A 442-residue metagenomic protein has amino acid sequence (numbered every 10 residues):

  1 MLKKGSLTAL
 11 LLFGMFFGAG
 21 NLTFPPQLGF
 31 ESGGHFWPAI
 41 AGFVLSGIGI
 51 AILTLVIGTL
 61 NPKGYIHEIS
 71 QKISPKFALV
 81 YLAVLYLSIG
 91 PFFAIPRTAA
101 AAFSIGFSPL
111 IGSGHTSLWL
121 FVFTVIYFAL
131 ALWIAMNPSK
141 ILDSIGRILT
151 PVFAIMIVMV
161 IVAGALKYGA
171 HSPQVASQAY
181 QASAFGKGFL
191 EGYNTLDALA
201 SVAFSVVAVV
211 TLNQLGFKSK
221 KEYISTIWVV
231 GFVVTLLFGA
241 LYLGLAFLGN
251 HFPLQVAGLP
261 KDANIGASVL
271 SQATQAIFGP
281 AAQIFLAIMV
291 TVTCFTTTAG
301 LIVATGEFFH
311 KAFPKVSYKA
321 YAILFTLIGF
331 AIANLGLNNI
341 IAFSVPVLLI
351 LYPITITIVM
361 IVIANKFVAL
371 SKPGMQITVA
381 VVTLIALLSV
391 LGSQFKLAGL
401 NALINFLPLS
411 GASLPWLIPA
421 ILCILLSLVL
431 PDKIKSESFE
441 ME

Functional and structural regions predicted by a protein language model:
A9-F17, L87, A163-A170, A179-L245 (+3 more regions): Hydrophobic, membrane-embedded alpha-helices of multi-pass small-molecule transporters
G49, L53, V152-G164, I227-L254 (+2 more regions): Selective recognition of specific alpha-helical transmembrane segments in multi-pass small-molecule
L60-G64, E68, Y127-L149, Q214-F217 (+2 more regions): Membrane-water interface regions at transmembrane-helix termini and the short interhelical loops of multi-pass membrane
Y65-Q71, L241-F295, P346: TM-loop-TM module centered on a large, flexible mid-protein loop between adjacent transmembrane helices in multi-pass
P91, I95, A154-Y180, A198-L199 (+3 more regions): Hydrophobic alpha-helical segments and their helix-loop junctions in multi-pass secondary transporters
M136-G164, S344-I356, M375-T383: Membrane-interface loop-to-helix entry segments
N137-I148, F185, A208-L237, Q255-V269 (+1 more regions): Hydrophobic, small-residue-rich membrane helices and short re-entrant helix-turn-helix hairpins that build
K167, S371, M375-E442: A generic transmembrane alpha-helix motif of multi-pass inner-membrane proteins
